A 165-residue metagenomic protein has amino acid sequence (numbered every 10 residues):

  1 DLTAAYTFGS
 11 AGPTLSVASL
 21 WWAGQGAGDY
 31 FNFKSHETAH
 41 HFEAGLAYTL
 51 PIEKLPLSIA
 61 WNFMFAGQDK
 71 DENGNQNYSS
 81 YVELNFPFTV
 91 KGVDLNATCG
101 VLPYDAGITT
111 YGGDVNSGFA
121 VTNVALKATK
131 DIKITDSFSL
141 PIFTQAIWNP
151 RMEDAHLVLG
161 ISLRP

Functional and structural regions predicted by a protein language model:
D1-N85, A106-F119, V158: Outer-membrane pore/translocation modules
T3, T144-Q145, I161: Flexible domain-boundary/linker segments
T7-S16, T49-L57, P87-A97, T129-I142 (+1 more regions): Short loop/turn motifs that connect adjacent beta-strands in outer-membrane beta-barrel proteins
N77-G100, R164: Repeat-unit-sized solenoid/scaffold elements
D94-T135, S139, F143: Outer membrane beta-barrel transmembrane domains
L126-A128, E153-P165: Outer-membrane beta-barrel "beta-signal"
A146-R151: Short, exposed beta-strand-loop hairpins at the edges of beta-sheets in extracellular/periplasmic proteins
